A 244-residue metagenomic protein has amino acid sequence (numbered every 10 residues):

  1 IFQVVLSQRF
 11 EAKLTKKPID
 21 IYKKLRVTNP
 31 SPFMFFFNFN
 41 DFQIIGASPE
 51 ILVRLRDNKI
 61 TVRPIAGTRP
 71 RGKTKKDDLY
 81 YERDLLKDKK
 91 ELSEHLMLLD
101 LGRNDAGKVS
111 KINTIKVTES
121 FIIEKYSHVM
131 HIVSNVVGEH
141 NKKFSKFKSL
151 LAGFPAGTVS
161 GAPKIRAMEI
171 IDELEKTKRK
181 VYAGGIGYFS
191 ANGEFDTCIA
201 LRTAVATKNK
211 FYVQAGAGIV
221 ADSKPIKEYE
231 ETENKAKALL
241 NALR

Functional and structural regions predicted by a protein language model:
I1-R244: Extended alpha-helical targeting/anchoring segments, especially N-terminal organellar/secretory targeting helices
